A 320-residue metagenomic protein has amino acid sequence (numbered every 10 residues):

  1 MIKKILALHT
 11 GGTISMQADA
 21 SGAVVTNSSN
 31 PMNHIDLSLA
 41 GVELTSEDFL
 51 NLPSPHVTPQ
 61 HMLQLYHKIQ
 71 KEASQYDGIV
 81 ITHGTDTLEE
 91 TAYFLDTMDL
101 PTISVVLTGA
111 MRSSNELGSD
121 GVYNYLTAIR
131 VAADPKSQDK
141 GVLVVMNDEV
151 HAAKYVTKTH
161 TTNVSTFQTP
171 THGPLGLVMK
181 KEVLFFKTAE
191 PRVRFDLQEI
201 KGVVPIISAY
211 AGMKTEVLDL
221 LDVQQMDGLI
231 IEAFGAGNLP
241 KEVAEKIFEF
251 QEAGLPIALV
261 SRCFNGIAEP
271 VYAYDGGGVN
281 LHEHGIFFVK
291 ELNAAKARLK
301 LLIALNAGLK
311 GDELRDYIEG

Functional and structural regions predicted by a protein language model:
M1-K71, E245, N265, F288: ATP/NTP phosphate-donor binding region
I2, A7-G12, S28-S38, A152-I231 (+1 more regions): Accessory alpha-helical/coil subdomains and C-terminal extensions that flank or cap enzyme catalytic cores
L8-T10, I81-H83, V106-G109, L143-N147 (+3 more regions): Short beta-strand segments
S21-S29, Y93-V105, G121-T127, K158-V164 (+1 more regions): A glycine- and small-aliphatic-rich helix-loop capping segment at beta-alpha/alpha-beta transitions that lines
G84-I103, L239-F248: Short Gly/Thr/Asp-enriched flexible loops that form oxyanion-binding sites at enzyme active sites
A92-Y123, R130-A133, Q251-S261: Short, acidic/small-residue loops that bind anionic groups at enzyme active sites
L107-V178: Internal gly/pro-rich beta-alpha loop/helix module that stabilizes soluble enzyme cofactors or their anionic handles
K241-G320: ATP/nucleoside-binding phosphotransfer catalytic cores, i.e., glycine-rich phosphate-binding loops
